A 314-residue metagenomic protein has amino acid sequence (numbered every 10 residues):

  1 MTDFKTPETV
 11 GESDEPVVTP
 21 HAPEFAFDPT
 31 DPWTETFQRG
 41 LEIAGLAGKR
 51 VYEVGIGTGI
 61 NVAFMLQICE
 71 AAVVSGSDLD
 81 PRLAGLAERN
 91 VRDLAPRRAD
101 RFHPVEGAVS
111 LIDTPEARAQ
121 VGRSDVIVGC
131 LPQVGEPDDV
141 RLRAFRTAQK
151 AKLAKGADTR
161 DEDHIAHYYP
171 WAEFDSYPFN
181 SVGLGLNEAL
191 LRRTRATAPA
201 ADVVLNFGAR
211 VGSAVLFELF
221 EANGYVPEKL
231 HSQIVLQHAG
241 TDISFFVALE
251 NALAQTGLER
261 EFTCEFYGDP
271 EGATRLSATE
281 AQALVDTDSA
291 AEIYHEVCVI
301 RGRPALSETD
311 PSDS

Functional and structural regions predicted by a protein language model:
T2-G45: Class I SAM-dependent transferase core
P32-R143: Conserved SAM/SAH cofactor-binding pocket of Class I
M65, T147-Q149, L190-T194: Class I S-adenosylmethionine-dependent transferase superfamily signal
I68, R143-A148, E221-A222: Glycine-rich, phosphate-binding/catalytic loops in enzymes
V128-L186: Mobile active-site "lid"/loop adjacent to the S-adenosyl-L-methionine
P137-K155, E228-L258: Internal, charge-rich low-complexity segments
W171-V235: Conserved Class I SAM-dependent methyltransferase catalytic core
Q237-S314: SAM/dcSAM-binding transferase cores
